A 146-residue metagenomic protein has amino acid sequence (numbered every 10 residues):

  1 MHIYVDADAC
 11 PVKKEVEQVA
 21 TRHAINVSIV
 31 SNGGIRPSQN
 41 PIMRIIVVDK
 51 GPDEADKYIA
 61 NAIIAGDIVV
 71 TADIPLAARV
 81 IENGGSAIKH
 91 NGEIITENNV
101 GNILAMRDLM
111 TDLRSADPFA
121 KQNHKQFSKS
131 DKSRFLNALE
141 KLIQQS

Functional and structural regions predicted by a protein language model:
H2-S146: Nuclease catalytic cores that cleave nucleic-acid phosphodiester bonds, predominantly acidic two-metal-ion
